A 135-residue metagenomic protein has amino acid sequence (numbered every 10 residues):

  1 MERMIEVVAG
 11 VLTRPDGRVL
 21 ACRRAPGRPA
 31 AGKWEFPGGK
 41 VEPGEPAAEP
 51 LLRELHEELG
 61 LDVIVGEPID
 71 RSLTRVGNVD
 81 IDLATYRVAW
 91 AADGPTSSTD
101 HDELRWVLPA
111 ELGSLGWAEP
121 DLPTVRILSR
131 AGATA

Functional and structural regions predicted by a protein language model:
M1-V19, K40, R71: Conserved N-terminal beta-strand and adjoining loop/helix that marks the start of the Nudix/MutT-like hydrolase domain
E6-V8, G17, I81-A84, D102: Change "...and in nucleic-acid phosphodiester-cleaving endonucleases..." to "...and in nucleic-acid processing enzymes
R14, D62-V63, S72-P95, R105 (+2 more regions): Active-site-adjacent beta-strand/loop module that shapes the phosphate/pyrophosphate-binding cleft
P29-K33: A conserved beta-turn-beta hairpin within the catalytic core of GNAT-like acetyltransferases that forms part
F36-P68, L108: The catalytic Nudix box helix
P120-A135: Charged phosphate-binding loop/patch that engages nucleotide di/tri-phosphates or the phosphate backbone of nucleic
